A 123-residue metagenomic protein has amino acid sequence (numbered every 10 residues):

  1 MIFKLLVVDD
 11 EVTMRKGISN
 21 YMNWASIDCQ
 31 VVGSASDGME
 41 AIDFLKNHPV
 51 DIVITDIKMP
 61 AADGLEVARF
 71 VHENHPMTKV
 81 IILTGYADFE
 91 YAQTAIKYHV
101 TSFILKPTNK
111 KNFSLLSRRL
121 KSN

Functional and structural regions predicted by a protein language model:
M1-K4: Non-catalytic signal-transmission and effector/linker regions of two-component phosphorelay proteins
L6, Q30-G33, S102: Structural signal for short hydrophobic segments within the conserved structured cores of catalytic domains across
V8-D9, A35, V53: Conserved sequence signature across two-component system core domains
D10-V12, I57: Generic detector of well-ordered alpha-helical packing
V12-G33: Two-component/phosphorelay signaling modules centered on CheY-like receiver
R15, V31, S36, A62 (+1 more regions): Short glycine/serine/threonine-biased micro-segments
W24, M39-N123: CheY-like receiver
